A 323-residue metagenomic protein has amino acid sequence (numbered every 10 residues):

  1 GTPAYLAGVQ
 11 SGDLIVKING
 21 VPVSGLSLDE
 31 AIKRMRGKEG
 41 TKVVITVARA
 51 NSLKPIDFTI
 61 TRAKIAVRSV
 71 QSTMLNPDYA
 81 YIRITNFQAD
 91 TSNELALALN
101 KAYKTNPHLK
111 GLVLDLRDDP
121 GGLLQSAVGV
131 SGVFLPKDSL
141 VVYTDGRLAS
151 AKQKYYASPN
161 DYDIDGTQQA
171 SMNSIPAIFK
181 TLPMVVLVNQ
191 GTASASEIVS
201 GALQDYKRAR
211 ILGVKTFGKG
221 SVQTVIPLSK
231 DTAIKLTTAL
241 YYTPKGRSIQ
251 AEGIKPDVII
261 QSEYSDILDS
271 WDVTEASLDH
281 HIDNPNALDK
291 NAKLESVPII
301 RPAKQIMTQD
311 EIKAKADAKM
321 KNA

Functional and structural regions predicted by a protein language model:
G1, I18, L26, A48 (+3 more regions): Structural motif
G1-D13, R68-Q71, N173-S174: PDZ/PDZ-like domain micro-motif
A4-S27, L112-D115: Conserved PDZ fold ligand-binding element
Y5, A31-K33, T224: Short, conserved secondary-structure segments in the cores of folded domains
V16-I18, P22, E30-Q71, D78 (+1 more regions): PDZ-domain C-terminal substructure recognizer with occasional recognition of PDZ-binding tails
V70-A323: C-terminal "post-core" interaction segments
